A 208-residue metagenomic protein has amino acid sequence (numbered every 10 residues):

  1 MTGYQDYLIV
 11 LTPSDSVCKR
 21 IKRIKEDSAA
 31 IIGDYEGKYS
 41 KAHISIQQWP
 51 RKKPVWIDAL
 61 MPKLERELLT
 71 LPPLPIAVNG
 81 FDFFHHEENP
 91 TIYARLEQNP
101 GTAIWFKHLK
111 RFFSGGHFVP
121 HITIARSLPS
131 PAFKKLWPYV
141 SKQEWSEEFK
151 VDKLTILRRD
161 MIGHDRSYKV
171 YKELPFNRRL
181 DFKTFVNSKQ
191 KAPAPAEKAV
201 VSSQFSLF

Functional and structural regions predicted by a protein language model:
M1-P75, Q98-K153, D165-F208: Basic, often amphipathic N-terminal segments
P75-D82: A short, structured active-site edge motif that brings together acidic residues
D82-I92: Short, basic/glycine-rich phosphate-binding loops at helix/coil junctions that contact nucleotide phosphates
A94-L96: Short, structured beta-strand-loop surface elements
I156-I162: Short beta-strand segments and strand-loop junctions that repeat across beta-rich extracellular domains
